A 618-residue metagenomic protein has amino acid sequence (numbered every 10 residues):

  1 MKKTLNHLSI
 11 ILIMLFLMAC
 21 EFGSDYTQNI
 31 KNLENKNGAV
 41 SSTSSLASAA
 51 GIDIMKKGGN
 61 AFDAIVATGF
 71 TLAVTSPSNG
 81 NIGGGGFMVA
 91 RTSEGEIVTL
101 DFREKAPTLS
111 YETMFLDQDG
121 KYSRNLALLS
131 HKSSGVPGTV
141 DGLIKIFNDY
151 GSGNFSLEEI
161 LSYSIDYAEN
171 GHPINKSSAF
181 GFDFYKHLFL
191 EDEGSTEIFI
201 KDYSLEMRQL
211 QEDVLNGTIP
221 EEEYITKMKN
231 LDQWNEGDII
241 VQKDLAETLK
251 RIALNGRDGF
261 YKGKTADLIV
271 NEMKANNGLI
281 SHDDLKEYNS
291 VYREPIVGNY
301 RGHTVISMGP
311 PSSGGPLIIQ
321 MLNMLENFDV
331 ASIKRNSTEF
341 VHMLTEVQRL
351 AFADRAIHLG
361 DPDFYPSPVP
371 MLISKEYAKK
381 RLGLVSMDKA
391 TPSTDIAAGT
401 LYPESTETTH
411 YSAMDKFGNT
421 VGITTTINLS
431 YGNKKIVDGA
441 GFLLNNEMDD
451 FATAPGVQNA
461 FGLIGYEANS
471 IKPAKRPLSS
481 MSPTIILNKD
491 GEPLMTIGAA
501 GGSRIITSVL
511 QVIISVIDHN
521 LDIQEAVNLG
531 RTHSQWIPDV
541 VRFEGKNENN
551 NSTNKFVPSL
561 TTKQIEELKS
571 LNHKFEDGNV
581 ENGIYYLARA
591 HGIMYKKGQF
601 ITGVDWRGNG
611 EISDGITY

Functional and structural regions predicted by a protein language model:
M1-S9: Bacterial N-terminal signal peptides that target proteins for export
M18-A19: C-terminal motif of bacterial Sec signal peptides marking the signal peptidase cleavage site
F22-A49, D53, A61-N255, F260-K262 (+6 more regions): Noncatalytic scaffold domains of N-terminal-nucleophile
V74-T99, L279-S281, T420-K489, H519 (+1 more regions): Active-site rim segments in enzyme catalytic domains, especially the processed small/beta chain of N-terminal
G80-N81, G85-T92, T409-M414, P483-I485 (+2 more regions): Short beta-strand scaffold segments in enzyme catalytic cores
V291-Y292, S405-T408, S430, S479-M481: Short, small/polar residue-rich loop motifs at catalytic or cofactor-binding pockets
F328-T426, A440, P455-G456, I565-E566 (+2 more regions): Internal maturation/activation junctions in enzymes
K475, V509-L510, D518-I584: Extended C-terminal subregions enriched in glycine
